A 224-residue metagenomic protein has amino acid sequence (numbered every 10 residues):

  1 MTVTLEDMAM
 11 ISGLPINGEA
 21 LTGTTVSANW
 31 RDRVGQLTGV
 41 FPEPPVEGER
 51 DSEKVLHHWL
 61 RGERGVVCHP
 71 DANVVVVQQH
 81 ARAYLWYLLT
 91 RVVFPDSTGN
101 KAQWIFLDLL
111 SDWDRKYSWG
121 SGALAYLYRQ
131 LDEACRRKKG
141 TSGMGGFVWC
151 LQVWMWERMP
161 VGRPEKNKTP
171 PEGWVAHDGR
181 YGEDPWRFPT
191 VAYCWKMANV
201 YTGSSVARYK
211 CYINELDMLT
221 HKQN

Functional and structural regions predicted by a protein language model:
M1-N224: Structural stabilizers in ordered domains
